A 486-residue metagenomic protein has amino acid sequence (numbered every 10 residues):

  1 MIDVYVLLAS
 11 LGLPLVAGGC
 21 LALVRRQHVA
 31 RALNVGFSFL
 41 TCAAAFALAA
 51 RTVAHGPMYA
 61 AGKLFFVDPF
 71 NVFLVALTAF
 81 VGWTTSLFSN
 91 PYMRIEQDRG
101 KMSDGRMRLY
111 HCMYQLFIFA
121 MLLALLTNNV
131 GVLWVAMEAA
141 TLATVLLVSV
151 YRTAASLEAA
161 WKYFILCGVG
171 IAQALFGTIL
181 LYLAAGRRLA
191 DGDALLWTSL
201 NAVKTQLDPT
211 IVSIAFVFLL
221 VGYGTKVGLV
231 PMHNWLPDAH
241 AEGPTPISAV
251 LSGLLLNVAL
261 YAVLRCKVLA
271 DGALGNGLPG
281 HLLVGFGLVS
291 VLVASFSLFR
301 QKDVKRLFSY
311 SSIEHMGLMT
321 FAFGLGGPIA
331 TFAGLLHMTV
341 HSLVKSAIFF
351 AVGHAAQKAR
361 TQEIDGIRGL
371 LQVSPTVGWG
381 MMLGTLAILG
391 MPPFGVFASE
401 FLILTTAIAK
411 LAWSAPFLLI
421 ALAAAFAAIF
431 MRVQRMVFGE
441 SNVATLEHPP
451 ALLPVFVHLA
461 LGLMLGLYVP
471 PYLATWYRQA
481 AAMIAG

Functional and structural regions predicted by a protein language model:
M1-A9, L15-C112, N201, R478 (+1 more regions): Transmembrane helix-loop-helix hairpins at membrane boundaries of multipass inner-membrane proteins
I2-Y5, R25-A32, Y59-P69, K101-R108 (+7 more regions): Juxtamembrane loop-transmembrane helix junctions in multi-pass integral membrane proteins, especially the extracellular
L7, Y110-H111, V250-L256, A451-V455: Select subsegments of transmembrane alpha-helices in polytopic membrane proteins, especially boundary-proximal
Q27-S38, E158-G170, S374-G378, P449-V457: Alpha-helical transmembrane segments and their helix-start/interface "positive-inside/aromatic belt" motifs in integral
A43-T52, L175-L183, M391, L465 (+1 more regions): C-terminal TM-helix exit segments that contain a strictly Trp-centered aromatic cap at the helix terminus
T84-R94, F119-G131, V145-R435, N442: Hydrophobic transmembrane alpha-helices and their helix-loop junctions in integral membrane proteins
E138: Short phosphate-coordinating micro-motif centered on Lys-Gly-acidic
R187, D193-A194, G243, S374-V377 (+1 more regions): Cytoplasmic/organellar membrane-interface segments at the starts of transmembrane helices in multi-pass inner-membrane
